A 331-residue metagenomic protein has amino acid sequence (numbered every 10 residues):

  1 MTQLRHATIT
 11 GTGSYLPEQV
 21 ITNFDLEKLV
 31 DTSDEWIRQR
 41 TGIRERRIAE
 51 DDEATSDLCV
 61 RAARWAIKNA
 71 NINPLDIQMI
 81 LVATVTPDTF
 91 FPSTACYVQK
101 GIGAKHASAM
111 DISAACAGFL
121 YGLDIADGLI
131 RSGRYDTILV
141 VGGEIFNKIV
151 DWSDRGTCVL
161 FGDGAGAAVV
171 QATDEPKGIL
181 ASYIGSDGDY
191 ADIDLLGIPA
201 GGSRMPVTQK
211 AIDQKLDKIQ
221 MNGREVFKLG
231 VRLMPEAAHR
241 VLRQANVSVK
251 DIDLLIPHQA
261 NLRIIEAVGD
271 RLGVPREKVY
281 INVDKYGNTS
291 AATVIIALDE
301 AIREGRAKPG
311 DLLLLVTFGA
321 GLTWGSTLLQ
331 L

Functional and structural regions predicted by a protein language model:
M1-D51, D154-K228, R232, E236 (+1 more regions): Condensing-enzyme catalytic core mediating Claisen C-C bond formation in acyl metabolism
I9-G11, I37, A66, I80 (+7 more regions): Buried hydrophobic positions in well-ordered alpha/beta secondary-structure cores of metabolic enzymes
Y15, A83-D88, A114-F119, G142-N147 (+3 more regions): Acidic, glycine-rich active-site loops and adjacent beta-strand->loop/helix elements that engage anionic groups
W36-D57, T84-I138, G269-L298: Conserved catalytic cysteine-centered active-site region of acyl-thioester-dependent Claisen-condensing enzymes
A62-Q78, E236-D253, A301-R306: Phosphate/pyrophosphate-binding loops at sites that engage ATP/ADP/AMP, CoA/4′-phosphopantetheine, polyphosphate
R131-A165: Flexible, glycine-rich active-site loops centered on histidine and acidic residues that chelate a metal or position
G230-P235, V249-R271: Active-site pocket-lining segment
I296-V316, L322-L331: Catalytic phosphate/nucleotide-handling subdomain of diverse soluble enzymes
